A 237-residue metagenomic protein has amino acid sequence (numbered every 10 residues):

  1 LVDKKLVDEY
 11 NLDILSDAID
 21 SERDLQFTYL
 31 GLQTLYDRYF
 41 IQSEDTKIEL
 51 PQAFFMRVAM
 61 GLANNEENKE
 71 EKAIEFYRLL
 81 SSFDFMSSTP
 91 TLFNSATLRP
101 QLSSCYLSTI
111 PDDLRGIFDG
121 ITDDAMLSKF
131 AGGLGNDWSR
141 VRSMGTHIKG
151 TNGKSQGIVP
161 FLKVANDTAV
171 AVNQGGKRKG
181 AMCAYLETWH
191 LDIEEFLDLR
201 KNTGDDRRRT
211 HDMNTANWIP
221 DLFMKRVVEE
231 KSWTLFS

Functional and structural regions predicted by a protein language model:
L1-S237: Extended catalytic cores of very large enzyme megasubunits
